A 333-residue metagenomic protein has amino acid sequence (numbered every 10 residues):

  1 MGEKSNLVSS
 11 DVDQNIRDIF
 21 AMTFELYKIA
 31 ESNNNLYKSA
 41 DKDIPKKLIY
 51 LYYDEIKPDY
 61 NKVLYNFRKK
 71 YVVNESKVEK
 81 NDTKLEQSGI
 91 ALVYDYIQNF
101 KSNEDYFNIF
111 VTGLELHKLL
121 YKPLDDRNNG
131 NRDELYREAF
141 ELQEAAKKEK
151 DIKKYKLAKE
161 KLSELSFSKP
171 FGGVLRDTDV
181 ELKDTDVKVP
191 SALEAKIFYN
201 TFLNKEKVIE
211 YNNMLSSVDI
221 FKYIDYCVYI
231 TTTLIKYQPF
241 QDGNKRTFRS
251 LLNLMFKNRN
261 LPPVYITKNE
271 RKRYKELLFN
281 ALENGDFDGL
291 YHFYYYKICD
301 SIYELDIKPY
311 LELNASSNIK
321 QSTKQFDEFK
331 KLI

Functional and structural regions predicted by a protein language model:
M1-I333: FIC/Doc superfamily catalytic core
